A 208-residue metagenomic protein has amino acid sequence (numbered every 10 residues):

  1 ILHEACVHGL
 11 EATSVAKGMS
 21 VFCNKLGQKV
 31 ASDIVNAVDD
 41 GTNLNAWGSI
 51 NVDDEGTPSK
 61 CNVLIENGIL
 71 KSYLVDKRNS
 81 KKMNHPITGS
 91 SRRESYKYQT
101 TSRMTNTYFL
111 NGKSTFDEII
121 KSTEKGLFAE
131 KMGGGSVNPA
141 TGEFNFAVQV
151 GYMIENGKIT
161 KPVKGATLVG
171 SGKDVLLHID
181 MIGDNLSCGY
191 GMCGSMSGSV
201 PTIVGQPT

Functional and structural regions predicted by a protein language model:
I1-T208: N-terminal small-residue-enriched
